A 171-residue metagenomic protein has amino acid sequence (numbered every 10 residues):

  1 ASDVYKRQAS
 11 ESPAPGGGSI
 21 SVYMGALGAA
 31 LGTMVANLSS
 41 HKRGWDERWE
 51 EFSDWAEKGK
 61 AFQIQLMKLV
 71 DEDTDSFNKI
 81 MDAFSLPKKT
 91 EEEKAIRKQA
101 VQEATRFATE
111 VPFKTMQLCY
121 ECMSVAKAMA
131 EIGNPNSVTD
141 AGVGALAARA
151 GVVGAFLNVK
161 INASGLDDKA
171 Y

Functional and structural regions predicted by a protein language model:
A1-Y5: Short, small-residue-biased leader/transition segments that mark boundaries at the very start of proteins
K6-Q8, S12, M129-I132: Glycine/charged-rich beta-loop-alpha catalytic/anionic-binding loops adjacent to active sites
A9-I20, G44-W55, G59-F62, K94-V101 (+1 more regions): Disorder-to-helix initiation segments
S10-T33, N136-A155: Conserved phosphate/anionic-ligand binding catalytic regions in large, soluble enzymes, centered on
M34-D46: Transmembrane signal-anchor/signal-peptide helices with a preference for the extracytoplasmic
R43-S85: A structural-propensity feature for long, helix-poor, extended segments
D73, F77-L146, A150, N162: Amphipathic alpha-helical interface segments
V153-Y171: Long amphipathic all-alpha helical oligomerization modules
